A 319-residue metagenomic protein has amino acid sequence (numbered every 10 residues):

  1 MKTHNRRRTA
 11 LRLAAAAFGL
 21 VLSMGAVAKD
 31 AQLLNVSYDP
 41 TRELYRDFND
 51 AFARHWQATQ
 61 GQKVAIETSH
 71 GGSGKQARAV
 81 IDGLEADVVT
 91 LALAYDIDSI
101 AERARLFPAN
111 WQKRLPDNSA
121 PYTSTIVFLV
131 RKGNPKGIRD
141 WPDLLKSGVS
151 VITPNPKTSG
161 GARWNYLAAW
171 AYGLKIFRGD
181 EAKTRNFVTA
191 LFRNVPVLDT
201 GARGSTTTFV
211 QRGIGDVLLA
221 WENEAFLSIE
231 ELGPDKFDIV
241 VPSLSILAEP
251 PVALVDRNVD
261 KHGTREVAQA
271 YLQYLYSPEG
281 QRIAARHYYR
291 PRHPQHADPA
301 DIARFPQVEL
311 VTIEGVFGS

Functional and structural regions predicted by a protein language model:
K2-L13: Twin-arginine (Tat) signal peptide motif
S23-A26: N-terminal signal peptide c-region/cleavage motif recognized by signal peptidases
K29-S159, P299-I302, E309, E314: N-terminal segment of the mature folded domain
V36-Y38, V130-K132, S150-F177, F192-V195 (+1 more regions): Short beta-strand->loop
A120-T125, R185-F192, D199-T200, L232-R265 (+1 more regions): Periplasmic-binding protein-like
G133-R139, T158, A171-G179, N258-E266: Short helix-loop capping/hinge motifs at secondary-structure junctions, enriched in acidic/polar residues
I176-S243: Ligand-binding pocket segment of bilobal, Venus flytrap-like solute-binding proteins
V259-S319: Extracellular/periplasmic juxtamembrane helices and adjacent flexible linkers that interface with membrane partners
